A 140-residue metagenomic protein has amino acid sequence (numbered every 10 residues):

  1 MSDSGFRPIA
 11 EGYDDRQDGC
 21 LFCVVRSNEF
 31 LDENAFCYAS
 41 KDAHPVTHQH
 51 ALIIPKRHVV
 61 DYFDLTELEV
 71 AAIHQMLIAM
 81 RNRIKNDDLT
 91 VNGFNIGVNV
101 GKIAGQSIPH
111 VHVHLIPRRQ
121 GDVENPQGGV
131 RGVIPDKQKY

Functional and structural regions predicted by a protein language model:
M1-Y140: HIT superfamily nucleotide-processing domains
